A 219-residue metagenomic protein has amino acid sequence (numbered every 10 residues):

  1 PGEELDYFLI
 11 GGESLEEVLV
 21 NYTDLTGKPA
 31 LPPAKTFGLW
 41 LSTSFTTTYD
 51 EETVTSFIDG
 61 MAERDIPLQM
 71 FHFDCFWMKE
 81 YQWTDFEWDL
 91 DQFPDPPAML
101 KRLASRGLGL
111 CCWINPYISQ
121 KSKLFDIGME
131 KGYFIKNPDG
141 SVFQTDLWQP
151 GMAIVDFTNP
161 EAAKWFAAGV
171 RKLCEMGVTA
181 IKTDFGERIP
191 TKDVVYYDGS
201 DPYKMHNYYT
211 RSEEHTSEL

Functional and structural regions predicted by a protein language model:
P1-L5, E214-L219: Short intrinsically disordered, low-complexity coil segments enriched in acidic
P1-Q69, L100-R102: Carbohydrate-recognition beta-sandwich/jelly-roll modules in extracellular/periplasmic carbohydrate-active proteins
P67-S217: Aromatic- and carboxylate-enriched substrate-binding clefts and catalytic-loop regions of carbohydrate-active enzymes
